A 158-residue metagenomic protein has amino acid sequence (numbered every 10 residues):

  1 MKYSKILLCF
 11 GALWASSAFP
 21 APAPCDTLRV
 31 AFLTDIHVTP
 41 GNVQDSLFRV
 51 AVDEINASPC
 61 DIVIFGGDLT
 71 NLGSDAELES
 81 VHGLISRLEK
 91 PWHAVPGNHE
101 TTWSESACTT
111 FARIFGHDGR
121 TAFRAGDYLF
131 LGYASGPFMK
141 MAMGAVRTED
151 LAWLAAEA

Functional and structural regions predicted by a protein language model:
M1-K2: N-terminal secretory signal peptides that target proteins for export/translocation
K5, P20, T34, T39 (+3 more regions): Generic hydrophobic/packing signal
K5-S16: Bacterial N-terminal signal peptides
I6, R29-A31, M139: Preference for short coil/turn "hinge" residues that link or interrupt alpha-helices
A18-S80: N-terminal active-site segment of His-dependent metallophosphoesterases
D75-A158: Extended active-site neighborhood of metal-dependent phosphoesterases/phosphodiesterases
